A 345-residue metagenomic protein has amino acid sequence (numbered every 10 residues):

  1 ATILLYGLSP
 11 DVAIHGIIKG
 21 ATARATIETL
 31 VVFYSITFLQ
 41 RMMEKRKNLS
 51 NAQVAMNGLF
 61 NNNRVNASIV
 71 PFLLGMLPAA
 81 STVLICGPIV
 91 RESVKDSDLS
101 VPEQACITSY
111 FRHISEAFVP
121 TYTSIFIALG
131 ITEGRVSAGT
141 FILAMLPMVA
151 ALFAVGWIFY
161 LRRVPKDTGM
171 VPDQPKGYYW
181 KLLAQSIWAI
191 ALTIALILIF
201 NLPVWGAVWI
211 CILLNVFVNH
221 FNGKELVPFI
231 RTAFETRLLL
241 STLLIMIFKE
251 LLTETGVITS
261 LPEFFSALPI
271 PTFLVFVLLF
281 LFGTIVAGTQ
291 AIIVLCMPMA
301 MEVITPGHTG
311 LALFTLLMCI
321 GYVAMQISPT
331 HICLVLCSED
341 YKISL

Functional and structural regions predicted by a protein language model:
A1-F38, N51-A55, I190-P269: Hydrophobic transmembrane alpha-helices of multi-pass solute/ion transporters
T2-L8, R64-I69, K176-I190, F234-F248 (+1 more regions): Small-residue-rich segments of transmembrane alpha-helices in multi-pass membrane proteins, especially helix faces
A25-F33, F72, G139-A154, F200-V208 (+1 more regions): Alpha-helical transmembrane segments
I27-E28, Q40-K47, G75-P88, S115-Y122 (+3 more regions): Short helix-coil transition sites and intra-membrane helix breaks within transmembrane domains of multi-pass
V32-S35, N57-I89, L268-L311, L317-Y322: Hydrophobic alpha-helical transmembrane segments of multi-pass integral membrane proteins, predominantly secondary
Q40, P78, M148-G156, A189-I197 (+1 more regions): Alpha-helical transmembrane segments of multipass membrane proteins
S81-V94, Y122-G134, A291-V303, H331-I343: Re-entrant/interfacial helical elements at transmembrane boundaries that shape and gate the permeation pathway
S97-A184, C333-L345: Membrane-core helix-loop-helix motifs of multi-pass transport proteins
